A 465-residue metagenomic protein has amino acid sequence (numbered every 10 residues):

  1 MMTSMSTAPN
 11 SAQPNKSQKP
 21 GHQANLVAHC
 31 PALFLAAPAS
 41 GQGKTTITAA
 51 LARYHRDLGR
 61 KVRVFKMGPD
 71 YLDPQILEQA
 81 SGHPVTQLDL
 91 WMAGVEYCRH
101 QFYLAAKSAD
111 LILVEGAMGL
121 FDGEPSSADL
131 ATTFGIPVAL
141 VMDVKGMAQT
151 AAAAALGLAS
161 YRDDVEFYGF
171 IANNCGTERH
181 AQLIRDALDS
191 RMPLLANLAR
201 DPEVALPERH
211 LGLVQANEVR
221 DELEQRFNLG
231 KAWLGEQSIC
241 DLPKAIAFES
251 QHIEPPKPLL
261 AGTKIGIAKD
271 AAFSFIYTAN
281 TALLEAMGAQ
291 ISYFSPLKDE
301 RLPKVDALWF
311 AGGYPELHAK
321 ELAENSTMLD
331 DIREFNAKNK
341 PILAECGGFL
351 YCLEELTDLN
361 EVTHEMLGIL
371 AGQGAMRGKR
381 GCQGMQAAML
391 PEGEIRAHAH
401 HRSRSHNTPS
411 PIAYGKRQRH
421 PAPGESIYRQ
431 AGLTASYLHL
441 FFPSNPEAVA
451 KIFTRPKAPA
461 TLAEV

Functional and structural regions predicted by a protein language model:
M2-V27: Intrinsically disordered, low-complexity terminal tails and inter-domain linkers enriched for S/T/G/P/D/E
N25-T46, A52-F134, M142-E166, E178-Q182: ATP-dependent carboxylate-amine ligase catalytic core
A32, R60-R63, G262-K264, Q290 (+1 more regions): Residues that mark the start of a beta-strand
I136, M192, A337-P341: A short helix->loop->beta-strand "cap" motif at the edges of active sites that frequently abuts
A148-K257: Internal gly/pro-rich beta-alpha loop/helix module that stabilizes soluble enzyme cofactors or their anionic handles
A205-I253, A261, G374-V465: Amide-donor transfer/coupling interface in amidating biosynthetic enzymes
K264-S326, D330-F335: Phosphate-binding active sites in nucleotide-utilizing proteins
P315-A388: Cysteine-nucleophile active-site neighborhood
